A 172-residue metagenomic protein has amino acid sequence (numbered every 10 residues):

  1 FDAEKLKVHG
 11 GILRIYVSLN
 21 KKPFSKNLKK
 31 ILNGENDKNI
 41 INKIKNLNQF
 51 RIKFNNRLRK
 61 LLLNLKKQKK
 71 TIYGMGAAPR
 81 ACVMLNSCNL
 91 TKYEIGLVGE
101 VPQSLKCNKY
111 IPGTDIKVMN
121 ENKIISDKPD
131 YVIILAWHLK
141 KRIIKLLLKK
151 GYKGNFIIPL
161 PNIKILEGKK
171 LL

Functional and structural regions predicted by a protein language model:
F1-H9: Conserved S-adenosyl-L-methionine
H9-F50: Flexible, glycine-/basic-rich loop-and-beta segments that form/coincide with the SAM-dependent methyltransferase
F50-Q68: A short, well-structured juxtamembrane/interface segment
L65-N86: Glycine-rich adenosine-cofactor-binding loop
V83-G96: Substrate-recognition/cap helix-loop segment adjacent to the acidic, metal-dependent catalytic center of Asp-based
G96-P102, I157-I158: Short internal beta-strands
T114-L172: Phosphate-bearing ligand-interacting subdomains that bind or position ATP/ADP/UDP/GDP/NAD(P) or nucleotide-linked
